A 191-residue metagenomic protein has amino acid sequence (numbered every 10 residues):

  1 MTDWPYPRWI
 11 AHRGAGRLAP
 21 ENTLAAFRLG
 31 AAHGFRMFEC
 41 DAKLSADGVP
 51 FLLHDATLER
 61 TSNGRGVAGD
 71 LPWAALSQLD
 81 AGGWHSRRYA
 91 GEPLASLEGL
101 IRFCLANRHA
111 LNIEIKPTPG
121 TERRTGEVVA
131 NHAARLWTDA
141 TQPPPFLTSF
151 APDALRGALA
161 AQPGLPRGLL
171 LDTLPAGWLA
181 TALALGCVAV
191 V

Functional and structural regions predicted by a protein language model:
M1-V191: Phosphate-group recognition and catalysis centered on beta-loop-alpha active-site segments
